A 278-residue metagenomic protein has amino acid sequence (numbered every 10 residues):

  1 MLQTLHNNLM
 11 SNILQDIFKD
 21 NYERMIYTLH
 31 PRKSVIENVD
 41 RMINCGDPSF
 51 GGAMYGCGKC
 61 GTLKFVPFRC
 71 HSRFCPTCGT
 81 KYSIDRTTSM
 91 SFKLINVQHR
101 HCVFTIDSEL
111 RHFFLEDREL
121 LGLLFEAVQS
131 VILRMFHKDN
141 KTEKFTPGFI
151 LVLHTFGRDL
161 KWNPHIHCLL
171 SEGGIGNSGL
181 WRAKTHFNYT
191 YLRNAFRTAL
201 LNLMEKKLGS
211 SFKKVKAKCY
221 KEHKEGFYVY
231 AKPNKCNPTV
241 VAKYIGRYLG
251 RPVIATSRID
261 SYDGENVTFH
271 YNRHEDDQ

Functional and structural regions predicted by a protein language model:
M1-Q278: Beta->alpha loop/short-helix hinge microenvironment recognizer with preference for catalytic Tyr/His contexts
